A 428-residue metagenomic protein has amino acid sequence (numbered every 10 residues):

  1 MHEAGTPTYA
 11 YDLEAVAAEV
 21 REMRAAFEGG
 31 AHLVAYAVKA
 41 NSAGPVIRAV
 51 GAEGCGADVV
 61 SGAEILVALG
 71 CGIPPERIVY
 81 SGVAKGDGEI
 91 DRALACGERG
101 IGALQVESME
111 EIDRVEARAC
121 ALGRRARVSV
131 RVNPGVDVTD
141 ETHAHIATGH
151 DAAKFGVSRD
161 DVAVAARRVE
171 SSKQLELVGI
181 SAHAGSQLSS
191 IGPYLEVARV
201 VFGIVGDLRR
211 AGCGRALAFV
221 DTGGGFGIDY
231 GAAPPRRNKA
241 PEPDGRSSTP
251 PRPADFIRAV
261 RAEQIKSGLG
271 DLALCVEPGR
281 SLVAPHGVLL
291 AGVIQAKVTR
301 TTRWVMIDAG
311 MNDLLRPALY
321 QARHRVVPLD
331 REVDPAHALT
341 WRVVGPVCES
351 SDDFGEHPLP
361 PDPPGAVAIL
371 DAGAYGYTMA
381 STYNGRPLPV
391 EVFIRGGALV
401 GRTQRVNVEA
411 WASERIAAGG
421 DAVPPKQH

Functional and structural regions predicted by a protein language model:
M1, L269-H428: Charged (often Lys/Glu-rich) extended helix/loop segments that serve as interaction or gating elements
M1-R127, S172-E176, R210-G212, P363 (+1 more regions): A charged N-terminal "starter" segment
A15, N41, E64, K85 (+12 more regions): Short, glycine-/Ser/Thr-/acidic-enriched flexible segments
V34, G56, A126, V178 (+3 more regions): The start of beta-strands in P-loop NTPase/AAA+ ATPase cores
A37, R127-N133, S181-H183, D221-G223 (+2 more regions): Short beta-strand segments
I47, G70, I90-A95, V115-R118 (+6 more regions): Short acidic, glycine/serine/threonine-rich loops at helix termini
G70-I73, A95-E98, C120-R124, A147 (+9 more regions): Solvent-exposed alpha-helices and their adjacent loops that cap or buttress functional pockets in soluble metabolic
P134-Q295, N384-R386: Active-site loop/helix belt of alpha/beta enzymes
